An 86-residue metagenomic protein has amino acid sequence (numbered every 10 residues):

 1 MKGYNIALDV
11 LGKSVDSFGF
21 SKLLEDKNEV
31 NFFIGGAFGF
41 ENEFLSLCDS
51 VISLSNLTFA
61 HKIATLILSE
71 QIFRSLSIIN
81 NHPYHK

Functional and structural regions predicted by a protein language model:
M1-N31: S-adenosyl-L-methionine/SAH cofactor-binding core of RNA-modifying enzymes
F18, A37, E70: Residue-level detector of functional hotspots within protein domains
F32-G36: Glycine-rich beta-strand-to-loop/alpha-helix junction loops that act as flexible
G39-E43: Short, glycine/polar-rich helix-capping loops at beta-to-alpha or helix-loop-helix junctions that flank or form
F44-H85: Structured adenosyl-cofactor binding patch, chiefly the S-adenosyl-L-methionine
